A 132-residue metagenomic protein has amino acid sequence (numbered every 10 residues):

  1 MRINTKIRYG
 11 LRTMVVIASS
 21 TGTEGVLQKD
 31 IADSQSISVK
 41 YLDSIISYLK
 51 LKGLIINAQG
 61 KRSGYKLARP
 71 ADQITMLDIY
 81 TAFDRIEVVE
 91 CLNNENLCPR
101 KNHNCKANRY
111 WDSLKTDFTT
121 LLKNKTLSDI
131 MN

Functional and structural regions predicted by a protein language model:
R8-G22: Short amphipathic alpha-helical interface segments
V26-S36: A short alpha-helical element within helix-turn-helix/winged-helix DNA-binding domains across DNA-binding proteins
D33, K50-L51: Alpha-helical residues within the helix-turn-helix
K40: Key DNA-contact positions within bacterial/archaeal DNA-binding proteins
I46-S47: Short, hydrophobic-biased segments on the C-terminal half of alpha helices that form "recognition helices"
L54-L67: Beta-hairpin "wing" of winged helix-turn-helix
A68-N132: Non-DNA-binding regulatory cores of transcription-related proteins, predominantly C-terminal effector-binding
